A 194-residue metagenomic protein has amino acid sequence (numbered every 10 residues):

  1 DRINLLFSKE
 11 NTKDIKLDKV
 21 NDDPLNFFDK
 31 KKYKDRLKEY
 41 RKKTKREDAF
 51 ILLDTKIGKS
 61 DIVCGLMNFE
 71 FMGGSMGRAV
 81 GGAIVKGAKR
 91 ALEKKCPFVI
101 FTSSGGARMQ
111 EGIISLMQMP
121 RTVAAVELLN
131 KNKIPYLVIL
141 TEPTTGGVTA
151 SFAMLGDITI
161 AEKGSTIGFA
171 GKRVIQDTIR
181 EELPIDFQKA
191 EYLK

Functional and structural regions predicted by a protein language model:
D1-T44, D54: Intrinsically disordered, low-complexity segments enriched in small/flexible residues
R2, R36, V80-A83, G87 (+3 more regions): General structural feature for long, well-ordered alpha-helical segments within catalytic domains of soluble enzymes
S8, L92, E127-N130: Signal for well-folded cores of large energy- and translation-related assemblies
Y40-I62, M67-E70: Active-site-facing substrate-recognition patch
T44-A49, G74-K89: Glycine-rich anion/phosphate-binding loops
T55-M67, A83-A107: A structural preference for short, pocket-lining loop segments at secondary-structure junctions
M72-S75, R108: Short small-residue beta-strand/loop micro-motif enriched in glycine and branched aliphatics
G105-K194: Conserved catalytic cores of soluble enzyme domains, especially glycine-rich substrate-binding beta-alpha loops
